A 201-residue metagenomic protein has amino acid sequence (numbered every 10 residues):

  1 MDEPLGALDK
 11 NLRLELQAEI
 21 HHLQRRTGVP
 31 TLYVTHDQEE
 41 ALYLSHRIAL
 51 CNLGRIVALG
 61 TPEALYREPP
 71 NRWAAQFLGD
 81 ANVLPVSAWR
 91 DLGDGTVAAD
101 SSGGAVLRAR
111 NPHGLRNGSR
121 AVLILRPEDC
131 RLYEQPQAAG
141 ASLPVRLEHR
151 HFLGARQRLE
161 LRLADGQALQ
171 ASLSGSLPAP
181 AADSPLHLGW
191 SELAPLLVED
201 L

Functional and structural regions predicted by a protein language model:
M1-W73: ABC ATPase nucleotide-binding domains
E39-Y43, N52-R55, L78-G79, L115 (+1 more regions): Short low-complexity stretches enriched in small and charged residues
T61-T96: ABC transporter nucleotide-binding domain
A81, S87-L201: Non-catalytic connector elements of ABC transporters
